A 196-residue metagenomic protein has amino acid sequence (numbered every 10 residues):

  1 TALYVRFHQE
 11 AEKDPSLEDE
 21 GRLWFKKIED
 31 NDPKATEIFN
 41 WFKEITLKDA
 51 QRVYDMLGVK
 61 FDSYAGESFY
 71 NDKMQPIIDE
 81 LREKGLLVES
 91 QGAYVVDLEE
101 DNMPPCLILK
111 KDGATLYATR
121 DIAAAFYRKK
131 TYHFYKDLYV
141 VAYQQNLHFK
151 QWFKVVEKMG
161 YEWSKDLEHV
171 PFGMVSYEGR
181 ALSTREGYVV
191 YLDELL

Functional and structural regions predicted by a protein language model:
T1-L196: NTP-dependent nucleotidyl-transfer catalytic core
